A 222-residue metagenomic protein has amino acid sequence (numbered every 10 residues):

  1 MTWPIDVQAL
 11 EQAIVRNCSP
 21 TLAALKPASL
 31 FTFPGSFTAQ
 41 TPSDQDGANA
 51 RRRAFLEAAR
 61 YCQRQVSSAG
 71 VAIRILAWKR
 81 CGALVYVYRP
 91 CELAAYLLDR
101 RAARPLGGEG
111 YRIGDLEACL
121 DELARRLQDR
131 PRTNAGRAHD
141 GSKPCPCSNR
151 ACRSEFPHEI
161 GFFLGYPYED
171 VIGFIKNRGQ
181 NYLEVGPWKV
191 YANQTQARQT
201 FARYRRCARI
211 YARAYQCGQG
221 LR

Functional and structural regions predicted by a protein language model:
M1-T38: Short, extreme N-terminal leader segments that mark the start of a protein/domain
T2, E57, A118-A124: The feature marks the mature, well-folded catalytic cores of soluble enzymes
N17-A23, I73-W78, R126, N149-A151: Short, flexible, solvent-exposed loop/turn segments with mixed acidic/basic and small polar residues
K26-A28, C81-A83, P157-E159: Short, surface-exposed beta-edge/turn micro-motifs
S43-G47, P131-C152: Intrinsically disordered, low-complexity terminal tails and inter-domain linkers enriched for S/T/G/P/D/E
N49-A118: A glycine-rich, hydrophobic loop/mini-helix early in the fold
S154-E184: Hydrophobic/aromatic-rich, well-ordered segments within soluble, folded domains that form packed cores
P187-R222: Long, compositionally biased
